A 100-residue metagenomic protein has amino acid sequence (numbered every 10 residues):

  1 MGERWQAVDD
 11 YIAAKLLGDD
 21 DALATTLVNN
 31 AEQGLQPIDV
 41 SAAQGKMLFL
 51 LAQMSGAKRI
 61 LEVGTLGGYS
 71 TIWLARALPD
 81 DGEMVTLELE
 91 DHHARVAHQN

Functional and structural regions predicted by a protein language model:
M1-L23: N-terminal auxiliary segments of SAM/dcSAM-dependent transferases
E3, I38-N100: S-adenosylmethionine/decaboxylated-SAM
A13-A14, G34-Q36: Short, contiguous strand/loop micro-motifs
N30-A31: N-terminal beta-alpha supersecondary unit
